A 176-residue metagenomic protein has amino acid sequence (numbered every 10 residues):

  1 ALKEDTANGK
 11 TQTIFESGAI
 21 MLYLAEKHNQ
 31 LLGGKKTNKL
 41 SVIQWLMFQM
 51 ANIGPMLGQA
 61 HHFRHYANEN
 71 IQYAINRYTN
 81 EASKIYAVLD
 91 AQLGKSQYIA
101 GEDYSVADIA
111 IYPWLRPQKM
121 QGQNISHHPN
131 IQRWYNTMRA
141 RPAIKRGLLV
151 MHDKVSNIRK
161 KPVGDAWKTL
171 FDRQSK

Functional and structural regions predicted by a protein language model:
A1-S83, D90, Q174-K176: GST-like domain detector, emphasizing the conserved glutathione-binding G-site in the N-terminal thioredoxin-like
L2, I20, L89, D108 (+1 more regions): Residue-level signal for nonpolar/aromatic packing positions in well-ordered secondary structure
F15, L46-F48, Y78, Y86 (+4 more regions): Tryptophan-centric aromatic hotspots in well-structured domains and transmembrane helices
A25-E26, M47, G94, N136-R139 (+1 more regions): Alpha-helix boundary recognition
Q30, A91-E102, A143-G147: Surface-exposed helix-capping loop/turn segments at secondary-structure junctions
N52, M56-H61, I99-H127, Q132-M138 (+1 more regions): GST superfamily/GST-like fold recognition
M151-K176: Acidic/histidine-enriched, glycine/proline-rich intrinsically disordered or flexible terminal extensions
